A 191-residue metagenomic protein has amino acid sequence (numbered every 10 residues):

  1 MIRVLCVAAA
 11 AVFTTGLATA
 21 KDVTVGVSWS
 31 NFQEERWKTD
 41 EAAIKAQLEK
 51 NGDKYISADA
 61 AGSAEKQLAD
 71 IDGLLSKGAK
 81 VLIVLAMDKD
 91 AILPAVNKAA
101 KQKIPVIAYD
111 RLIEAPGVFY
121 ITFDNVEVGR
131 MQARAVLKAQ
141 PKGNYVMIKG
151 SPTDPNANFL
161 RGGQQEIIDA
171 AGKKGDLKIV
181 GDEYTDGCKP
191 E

Functional and structural regions predicted by a protein language model:
M1-T19: Gram-negative bacterial Sec-dependent N-terminal signal peptides
A18-E191: A residue-level marker of the well-folded mature domains of exported/periplasmic proteins
